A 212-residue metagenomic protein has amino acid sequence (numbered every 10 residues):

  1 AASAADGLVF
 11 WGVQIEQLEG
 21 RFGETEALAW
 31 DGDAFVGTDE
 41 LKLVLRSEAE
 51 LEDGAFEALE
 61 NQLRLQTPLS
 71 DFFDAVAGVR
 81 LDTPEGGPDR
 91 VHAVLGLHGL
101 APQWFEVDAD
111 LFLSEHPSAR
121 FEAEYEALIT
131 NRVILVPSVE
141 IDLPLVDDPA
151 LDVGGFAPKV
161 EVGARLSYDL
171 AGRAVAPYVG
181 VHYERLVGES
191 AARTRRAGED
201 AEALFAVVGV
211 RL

Functional and structural regions predicted by a protein language model:
A1-G54, T67, A206: Outer-membrane beta-barrel initiation region
V9-W11, E26-W30, E57-N61, D89-A93 (+3 more regions): Residues that define the transmembrane beta-barrel architecture of outer-membrane proteins
G12-R21, E40-E52, N61, F73-T83 (+4 more regions): Transmembrane beta-strand segments that form the barrel wall of outer-membrane beta-barrel proteins
V36-T38, L65-T67, G99, L111 (+3 more regions): Residue-level signature of outer-membrane beta-barrel architecture
D39-L41, P68-F72, L100-W104, L128-R132 (+1 more regions): Outer-membrane beta-barrel channels and translocator barrels
E48-L51, L81-T83, A93-V94, D108-A109 (+2 more regions): Extracellular loop and loop/strand-boundary signature of outer-membrane beta-barrel proteins
L95, A164-L170, D200-L212: Outer-membrane beta-barrel "beta-signal"
I134-L170, A174-E199: Outer membrane beta-barrel transmembrane domains
